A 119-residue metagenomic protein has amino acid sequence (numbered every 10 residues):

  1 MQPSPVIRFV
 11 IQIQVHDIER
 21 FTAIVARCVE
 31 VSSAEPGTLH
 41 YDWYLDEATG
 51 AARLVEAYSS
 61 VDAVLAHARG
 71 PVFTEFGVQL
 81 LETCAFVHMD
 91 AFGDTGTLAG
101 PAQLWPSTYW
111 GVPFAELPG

Functional and structural regions predicted by a protein language model:
M1-A52, S59-R69, E82-G119: Short S/T/G/P-rich N-terminal loop/turn motif that feeds into the first structured element of a domain
P71-T74: Glycine-rich, phosphate-binding/catalytic loops in enzymes
F76-L80: Amphipathic alpha-helical coiled-coil segments
